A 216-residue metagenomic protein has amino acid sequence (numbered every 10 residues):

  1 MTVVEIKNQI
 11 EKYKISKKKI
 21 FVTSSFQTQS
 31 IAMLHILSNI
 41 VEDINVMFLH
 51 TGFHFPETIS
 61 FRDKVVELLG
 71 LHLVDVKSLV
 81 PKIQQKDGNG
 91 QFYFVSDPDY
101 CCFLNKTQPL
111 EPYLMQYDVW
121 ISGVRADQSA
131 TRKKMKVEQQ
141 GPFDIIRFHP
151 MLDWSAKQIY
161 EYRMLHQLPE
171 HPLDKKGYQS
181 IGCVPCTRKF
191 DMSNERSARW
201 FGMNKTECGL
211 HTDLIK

Functional and structural regions predicted by a protein language model:
M1-K216: Nucleotide-activated chemistry modules centered on ATP-dependent adenylation/adenylyltransferase
